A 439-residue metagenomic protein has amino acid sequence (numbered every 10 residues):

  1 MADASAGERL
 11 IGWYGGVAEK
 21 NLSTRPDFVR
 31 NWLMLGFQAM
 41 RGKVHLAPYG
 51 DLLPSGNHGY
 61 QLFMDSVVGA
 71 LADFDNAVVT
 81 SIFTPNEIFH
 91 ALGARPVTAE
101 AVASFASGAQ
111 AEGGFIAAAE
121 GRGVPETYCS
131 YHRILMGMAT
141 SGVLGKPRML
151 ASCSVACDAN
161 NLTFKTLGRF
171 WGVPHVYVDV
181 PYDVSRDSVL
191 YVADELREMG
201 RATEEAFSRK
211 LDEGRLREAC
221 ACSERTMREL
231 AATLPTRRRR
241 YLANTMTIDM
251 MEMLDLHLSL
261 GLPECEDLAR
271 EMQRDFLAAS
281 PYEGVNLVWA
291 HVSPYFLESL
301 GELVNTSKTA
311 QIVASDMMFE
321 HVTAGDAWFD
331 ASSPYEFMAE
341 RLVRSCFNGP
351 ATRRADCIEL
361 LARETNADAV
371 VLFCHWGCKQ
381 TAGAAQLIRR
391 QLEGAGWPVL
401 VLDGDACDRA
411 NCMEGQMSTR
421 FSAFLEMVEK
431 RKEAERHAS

Functional and structural regions predicted by a protein language model:
A2-N76, R197, R201-G325: A charged, amphipathic alpha-helical module
D3-Y14, Q386-S439: Peripheral docking tails and interdomain loops at the edges of cofactor- or intermediate-handling domains
N57-T127, R133-V143: An N-terminal, globular interaction/scaffold subdomain
N76-A77, M149, N286, A369: Structural motif
V78-E87, S154-N160, W289-L297, W376-G383: Gly/Ser/Thr-rich loops at beta-strand to alpha-helix junctions that form or flank small-molecule/cofactor-binding
I82-F83, I88-A118, V288-L361: Redox- and metal-dependent alpha/beta enzyme cores, enriched for Fe-S-associated oxidoreductases and cofactor-handling
Y131-A202: Acidic/His-rich segments in extracytoplasmic proteins that coordinate ligands and/or metal ions
T352-G396, L400: C-terminal hydrophobic structural anchor segments that stabilize assembly/packing rather than catalytic chemistry
